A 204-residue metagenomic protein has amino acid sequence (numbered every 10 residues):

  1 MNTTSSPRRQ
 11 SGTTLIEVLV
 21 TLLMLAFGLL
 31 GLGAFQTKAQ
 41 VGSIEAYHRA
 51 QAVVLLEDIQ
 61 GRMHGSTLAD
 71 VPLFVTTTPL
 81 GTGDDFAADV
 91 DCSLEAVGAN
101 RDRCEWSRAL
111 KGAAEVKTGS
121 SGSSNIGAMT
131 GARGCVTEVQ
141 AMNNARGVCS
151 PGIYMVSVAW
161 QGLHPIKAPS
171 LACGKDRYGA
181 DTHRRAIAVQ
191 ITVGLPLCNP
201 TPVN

Functional and structural regions predicted by a protein language model:
M1-P7, T14, L23-A26, F74-A87 (+1 more regions): Long, low-complexity, intrinsically disordered N-terminal extensions of eukaryotic proteins, enriched
N2-E57: Aliphatic-rich helix starts adjacent to a transmembrane/signal segment
I44-Y47, E57-N204: Flexible, low-complexity segments enriched in proline/glycine/serine and punctuated by aromatic residues
